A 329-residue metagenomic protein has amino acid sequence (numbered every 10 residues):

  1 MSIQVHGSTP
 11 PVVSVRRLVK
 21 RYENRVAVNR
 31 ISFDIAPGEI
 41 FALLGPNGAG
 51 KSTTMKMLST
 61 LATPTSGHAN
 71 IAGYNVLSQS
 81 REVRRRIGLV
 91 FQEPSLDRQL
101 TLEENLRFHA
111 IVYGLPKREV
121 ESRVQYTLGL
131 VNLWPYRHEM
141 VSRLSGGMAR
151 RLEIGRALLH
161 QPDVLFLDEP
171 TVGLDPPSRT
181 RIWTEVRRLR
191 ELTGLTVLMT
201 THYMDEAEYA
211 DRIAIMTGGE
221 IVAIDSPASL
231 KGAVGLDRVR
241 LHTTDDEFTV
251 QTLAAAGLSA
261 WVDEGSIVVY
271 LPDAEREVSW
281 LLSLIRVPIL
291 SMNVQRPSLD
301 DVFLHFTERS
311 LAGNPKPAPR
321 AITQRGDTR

Functional and structural regions predicted by a protein language model:
R107, I111, R118-Y136: Conserved ABC ATPase "signature" region
Q161: Conserved catalytic motifs of ABC-family nucleotide-binding domains
L165-D168: Catalytic Walker B motif of ABC-type/P-loop ATPase nucleotide-binding domains
T180-L192: Helical segment within the ABC ATPase nucleotide-binding domain
L236-S310: Short, charged/small-residue-rich alpha-helical element at the C-terminal edge of ABC transporter nucleotide-binding
